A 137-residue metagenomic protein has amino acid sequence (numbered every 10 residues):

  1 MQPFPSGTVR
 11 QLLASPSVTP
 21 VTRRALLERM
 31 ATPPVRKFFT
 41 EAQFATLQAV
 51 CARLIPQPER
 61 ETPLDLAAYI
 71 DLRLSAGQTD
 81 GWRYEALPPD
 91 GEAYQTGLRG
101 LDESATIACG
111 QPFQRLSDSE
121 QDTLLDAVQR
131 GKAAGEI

Functional and structural regions predicted by a protein language model:
M1-V9, P34-V35: Polyanionic (Asp/Glu-rich) segments that form extended negatively charged tracts
V9-T19: Feature for exported/extracytoplasmic and membrane-associated proteins, marking the mature portion
V18-R36, Q43-I137: Flexible, low-complexity segments enriched for small/polar residues
